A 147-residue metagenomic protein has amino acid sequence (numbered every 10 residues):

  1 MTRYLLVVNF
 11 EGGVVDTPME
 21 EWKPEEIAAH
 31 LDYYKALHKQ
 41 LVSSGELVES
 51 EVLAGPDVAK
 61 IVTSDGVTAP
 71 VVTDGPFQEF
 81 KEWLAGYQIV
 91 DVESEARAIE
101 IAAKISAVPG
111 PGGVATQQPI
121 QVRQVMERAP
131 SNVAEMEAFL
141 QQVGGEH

Functional and structural regions predicted by a protein language model:
M1-H147: Conserved, structured core segments of small domains
